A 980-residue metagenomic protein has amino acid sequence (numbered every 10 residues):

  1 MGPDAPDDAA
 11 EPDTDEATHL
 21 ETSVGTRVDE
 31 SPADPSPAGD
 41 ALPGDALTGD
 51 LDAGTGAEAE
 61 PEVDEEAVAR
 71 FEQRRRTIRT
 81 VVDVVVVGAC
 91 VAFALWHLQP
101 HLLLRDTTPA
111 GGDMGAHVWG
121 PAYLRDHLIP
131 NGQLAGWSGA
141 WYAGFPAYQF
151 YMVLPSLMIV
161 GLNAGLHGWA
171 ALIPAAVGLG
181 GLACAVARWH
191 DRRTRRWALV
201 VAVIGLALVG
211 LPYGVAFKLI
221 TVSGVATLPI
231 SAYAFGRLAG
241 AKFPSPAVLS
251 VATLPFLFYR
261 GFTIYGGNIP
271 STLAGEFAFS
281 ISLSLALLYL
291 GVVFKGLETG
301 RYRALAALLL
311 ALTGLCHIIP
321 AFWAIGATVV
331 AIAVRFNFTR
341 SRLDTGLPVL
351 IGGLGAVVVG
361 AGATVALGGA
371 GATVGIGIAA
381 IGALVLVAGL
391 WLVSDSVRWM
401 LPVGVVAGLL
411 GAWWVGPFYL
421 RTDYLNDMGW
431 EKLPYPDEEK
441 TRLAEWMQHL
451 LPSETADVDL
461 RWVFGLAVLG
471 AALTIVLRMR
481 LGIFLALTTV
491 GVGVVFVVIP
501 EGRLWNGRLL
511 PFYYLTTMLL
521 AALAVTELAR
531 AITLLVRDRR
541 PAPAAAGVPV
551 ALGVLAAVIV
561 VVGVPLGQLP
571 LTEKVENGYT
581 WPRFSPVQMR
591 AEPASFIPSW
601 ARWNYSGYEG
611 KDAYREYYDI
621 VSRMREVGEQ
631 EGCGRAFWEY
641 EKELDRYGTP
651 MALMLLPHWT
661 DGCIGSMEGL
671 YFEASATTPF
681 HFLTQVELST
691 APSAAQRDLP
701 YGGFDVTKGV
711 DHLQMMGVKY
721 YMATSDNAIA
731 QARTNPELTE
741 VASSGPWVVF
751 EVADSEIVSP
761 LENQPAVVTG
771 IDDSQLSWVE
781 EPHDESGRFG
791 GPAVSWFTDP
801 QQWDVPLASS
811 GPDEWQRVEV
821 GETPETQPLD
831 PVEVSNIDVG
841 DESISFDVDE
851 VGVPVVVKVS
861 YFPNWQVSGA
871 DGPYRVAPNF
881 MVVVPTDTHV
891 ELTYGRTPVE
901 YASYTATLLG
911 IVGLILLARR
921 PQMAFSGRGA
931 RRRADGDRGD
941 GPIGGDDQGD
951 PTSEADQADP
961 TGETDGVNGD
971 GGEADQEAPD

Functional and structural regions predicted by a protein language model:
G2-D13, D34, D40, G44-D45 (+8 more regions): Membrane-embedded transmembrane-helix bundle of lipid-linked glycan/lipid transferases
F71-E72, R76, V805, S809-R933 (+1 more regions): Active-site-proximal, structured, solvent-exposed surfaces of multi-pass membrane proteins that position macromolecular
G132, G136, M152-V153, L310 (+6 more regions): Extracytoplasmic/lumenal acceptor-recognition loop(s) of multi-pass membrane glycoenzymes
G266-I269, T328-A331, R421-K432, D645-G662 (+2 more regions): Short secondary-structure boundary/capping segments
A324, F637-E641, A723-T724, A753: Generic beta-strand/beta-sheet core signal
G665, T734-S743, P760, D830-V839 (+1 more regions): Short secondary-structure junctions
T724-I729, S860-P863: Short, polar loop motifs at secondary-structure junctions
A728-S755: Short acidic, glycine/proline-enriched helix-loop-strand junctions
